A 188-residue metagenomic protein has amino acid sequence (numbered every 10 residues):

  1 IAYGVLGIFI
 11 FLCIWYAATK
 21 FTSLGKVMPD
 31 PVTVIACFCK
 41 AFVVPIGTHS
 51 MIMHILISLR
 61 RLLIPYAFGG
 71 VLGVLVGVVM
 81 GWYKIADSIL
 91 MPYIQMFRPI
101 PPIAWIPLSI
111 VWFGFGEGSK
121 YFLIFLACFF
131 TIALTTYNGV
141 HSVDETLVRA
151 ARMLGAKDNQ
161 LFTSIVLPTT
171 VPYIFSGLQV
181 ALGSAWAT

Functional and structural regions predicted by a protein language model:
I1-T19: N-terminal signal-anchor/first transmembrane alpha helix
F21-A67: Periplasmic/extracellular loop-to-transmembrane helix junction in inner-membrane transport proteins
C39, I52-I64, D87, I94-F97 (+4 more regions): Alpha-helical membrane-interface segments at transmembrane helix boundaries
P45, S58-Y66, Y93, F97-I103 (+4 more regions): Loop-to-transmembrane-helix entry motif
I64-I94: Transmembrane-helix boundary motif in ABC transporter permease subunits
Q95-T131, N138-G139: Generic hydrophobic transmembrane alpha-helix motif, especially the helices
F122, L126, N159-T188: Transmembrane alpha-helices
V140-V143, A150-T170: Short helix-to-coil transition segments within interhelical loops that connect adjacent transmembrane helices
